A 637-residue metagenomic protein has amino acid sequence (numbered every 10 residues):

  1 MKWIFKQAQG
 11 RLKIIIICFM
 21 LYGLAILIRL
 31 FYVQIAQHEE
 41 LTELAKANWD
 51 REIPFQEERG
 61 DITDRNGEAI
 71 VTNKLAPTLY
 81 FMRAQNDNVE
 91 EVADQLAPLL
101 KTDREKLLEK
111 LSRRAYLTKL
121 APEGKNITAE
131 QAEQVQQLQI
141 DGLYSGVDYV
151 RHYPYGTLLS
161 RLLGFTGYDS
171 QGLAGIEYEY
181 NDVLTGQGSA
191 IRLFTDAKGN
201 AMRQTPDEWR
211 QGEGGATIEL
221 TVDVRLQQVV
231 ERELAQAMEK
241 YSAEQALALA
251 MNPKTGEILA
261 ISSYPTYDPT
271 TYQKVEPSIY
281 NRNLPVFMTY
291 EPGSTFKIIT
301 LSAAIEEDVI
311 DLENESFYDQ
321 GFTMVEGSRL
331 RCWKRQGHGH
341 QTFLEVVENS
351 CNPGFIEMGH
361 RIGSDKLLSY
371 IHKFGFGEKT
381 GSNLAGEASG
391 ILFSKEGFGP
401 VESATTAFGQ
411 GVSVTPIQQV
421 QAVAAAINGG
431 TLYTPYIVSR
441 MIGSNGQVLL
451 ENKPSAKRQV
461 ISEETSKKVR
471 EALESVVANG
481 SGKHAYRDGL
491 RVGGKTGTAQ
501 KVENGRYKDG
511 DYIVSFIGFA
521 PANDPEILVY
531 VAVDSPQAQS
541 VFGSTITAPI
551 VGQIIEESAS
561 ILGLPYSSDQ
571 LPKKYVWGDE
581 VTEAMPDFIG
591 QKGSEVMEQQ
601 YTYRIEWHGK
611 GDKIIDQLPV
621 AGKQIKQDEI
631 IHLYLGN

Functional and structural regions predicted by a protein language model:
M1-Q273, D365-G377, G386, A485-D488 (+6 more regions): Periplasmic/cell-envelope proteins involved in peptidoglycan metabolism and beta-lactam response
E57, N86-E91, P122-A129, S170-A174 (+14 more regions): Soluble non-cytosolic domains of exported or imported proteins
V71, D196-D207, A248-S294, I299-V533: Beta-lactam-recognizing serine transpeptidase/beta-lactamase-like catalytic domain environment
G124-L138, Y144-R161, F165, A216-T217 (+6 more regions): Conserved SxxK-family serine transpeptidase/carboxypeptidase catalytic domain of penicillin-binding proteins
I605-I625: BRCT (BRCA1 C-terminal) domain core and associated BRCT-interaction motifs
I625-N637: Conserved "repeat-terminator" motif of extracellular CCP/Sushi domains
